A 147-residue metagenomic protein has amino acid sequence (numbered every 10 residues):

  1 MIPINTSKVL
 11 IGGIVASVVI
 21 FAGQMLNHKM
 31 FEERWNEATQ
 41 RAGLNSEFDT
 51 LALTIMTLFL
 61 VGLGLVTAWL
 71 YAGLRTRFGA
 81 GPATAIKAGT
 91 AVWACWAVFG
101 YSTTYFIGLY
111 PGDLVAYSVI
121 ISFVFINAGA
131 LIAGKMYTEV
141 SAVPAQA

Functional and structural regions predicted by a protein language model:
M1-A147: Juxtamembrane/disordered regions of integral membrane proteins
